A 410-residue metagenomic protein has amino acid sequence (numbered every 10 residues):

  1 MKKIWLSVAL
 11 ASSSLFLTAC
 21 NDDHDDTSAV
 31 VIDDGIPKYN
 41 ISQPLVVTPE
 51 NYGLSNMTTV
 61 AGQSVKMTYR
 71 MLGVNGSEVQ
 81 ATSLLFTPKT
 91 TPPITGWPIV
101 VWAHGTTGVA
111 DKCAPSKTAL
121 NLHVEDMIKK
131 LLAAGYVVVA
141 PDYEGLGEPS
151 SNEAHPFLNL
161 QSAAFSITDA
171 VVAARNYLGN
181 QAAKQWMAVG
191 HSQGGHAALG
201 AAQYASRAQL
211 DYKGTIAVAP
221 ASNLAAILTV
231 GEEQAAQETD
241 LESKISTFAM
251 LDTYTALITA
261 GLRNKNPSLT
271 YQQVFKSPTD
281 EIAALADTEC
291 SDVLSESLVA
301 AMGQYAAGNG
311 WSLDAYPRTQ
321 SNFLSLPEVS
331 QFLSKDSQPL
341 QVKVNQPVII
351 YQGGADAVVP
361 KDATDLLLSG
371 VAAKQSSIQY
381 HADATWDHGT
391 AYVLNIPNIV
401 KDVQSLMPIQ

Functional and structural regions predicted by a protein language model:
F16-A19: C-terminal motif of bacterial Sec signal peptides marking the signal peptidase cleavage site
N21-P92: Catalytic-loop region of hydrolases
T82, T95-T107, V138: Short beta-strand element of the alpha/beta-hydrolase
P156-L178: Alpha/beta-hydrolase active-site loop
V172-E238: Primarily recognizes the serine-hydrolase "nucleophile elbow" in alpha/beta-hydrolase and SGNH/GDSL folds
A221-Q341: Accessory cap/linker subdomain of secreted extracellular hydrolases
V329-Q331, V358, L366, A372-Q410: C-terminal catalytic histidine-bearing segment of alpha/beta-hydrolase fold enzymes
V344, I349-D356: Short beta-strand/loop motif that positions the catalytic acidic residue of the alpha/beta-hydrolase fold
